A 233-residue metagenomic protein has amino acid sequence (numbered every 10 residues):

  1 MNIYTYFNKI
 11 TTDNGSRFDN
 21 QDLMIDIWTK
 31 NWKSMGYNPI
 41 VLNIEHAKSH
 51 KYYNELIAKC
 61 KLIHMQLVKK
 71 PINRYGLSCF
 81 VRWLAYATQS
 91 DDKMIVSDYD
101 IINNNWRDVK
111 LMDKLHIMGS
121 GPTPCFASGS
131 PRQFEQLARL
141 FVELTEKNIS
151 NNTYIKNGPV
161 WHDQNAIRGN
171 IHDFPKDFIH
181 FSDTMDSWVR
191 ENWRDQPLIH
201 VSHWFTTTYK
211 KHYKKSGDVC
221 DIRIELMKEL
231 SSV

Functional and structural regions predicted by a protein language model:
M1-S78, T88-S90, L226-V233: N-terminal anchoring/stem segment of glycosyltransferases
L23-D26, K30, F80-L84, W161-G169: A structural signal for well-ordered alpha-helical segments within the folded catalytic domains of diverse enzymes
I40-N43, M94-D98, N103, D177-F181: A structural signal for short, well-ordered beta-strand segments and their strand-loop junctions that often border
N43, P122-T123, A127-Q133, D183 (+1 more regions): Helix N-cap / beta->alpha transition motif
K51-Y52, N105-D113, R190-W193: Short loop/helix-cap segments at secondary-structure boundaries that form the rim of catalytic
I57-N73, A127-H162: Active-site nucleophile-His-acid catalytic modules used for acyl/amide transfer and hydrolysis across diverse enzymes
R74-R132: GT-A fold catalytic core of metal-dependent nucleotide-sugar glycosyltransferases, centered on the diacidic
A138-V233: Catalytic core and acceptor-binding pocket of nucleotide-sugar-dependent glycosyltransferases
